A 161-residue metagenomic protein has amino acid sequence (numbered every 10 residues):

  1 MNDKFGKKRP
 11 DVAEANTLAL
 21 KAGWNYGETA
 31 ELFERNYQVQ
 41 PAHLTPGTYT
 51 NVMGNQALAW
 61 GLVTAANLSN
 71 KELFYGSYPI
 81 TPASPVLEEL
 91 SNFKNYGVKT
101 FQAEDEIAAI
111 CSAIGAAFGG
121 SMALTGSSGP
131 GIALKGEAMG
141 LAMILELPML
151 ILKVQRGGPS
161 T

Functional and structural regions predicted by a protein language model:
M1-L44: Terminal amphipathic helices with adjacent charged low-complexity linkers/tails
D3, T17-N25, W60-T64, E88 (+1 more regions): A broad, structural surface signal
P10-K21, V52, Q56, I80 (+3 more regions): Electropositive phosphate-/nucleotide-binding environments in soluble metabolic enzymes
E14-A19, A42-G47, L68-K71, P148-P159: Short, mixed-charge, low-aromatic patches
T17-G23, T45-T48, F74-G76, S127-M139: Short, charge-rich amphipathic segments
T29, Y37-Q102, S112-G115: Accessory "access/gating" subregions that flank catalytic or transport cores
E31, S69, E137-M139: Ubiquitous "structural anchor" signal
W60, T81-T161: Thiamine diphosphate
